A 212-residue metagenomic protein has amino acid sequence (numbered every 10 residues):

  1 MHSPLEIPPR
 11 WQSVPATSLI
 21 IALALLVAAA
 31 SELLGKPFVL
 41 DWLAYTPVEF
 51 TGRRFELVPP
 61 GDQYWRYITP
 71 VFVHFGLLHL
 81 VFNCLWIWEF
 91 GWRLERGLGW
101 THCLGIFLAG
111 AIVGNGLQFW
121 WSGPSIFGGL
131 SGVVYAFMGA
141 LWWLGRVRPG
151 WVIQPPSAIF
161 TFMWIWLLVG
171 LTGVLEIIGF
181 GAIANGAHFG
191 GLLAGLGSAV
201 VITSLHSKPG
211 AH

Functional and structural regions predicted by a protein language model:
M1-H212: A detector for small-residue-rich transmembrane helices and their helix-helix packing motifs
